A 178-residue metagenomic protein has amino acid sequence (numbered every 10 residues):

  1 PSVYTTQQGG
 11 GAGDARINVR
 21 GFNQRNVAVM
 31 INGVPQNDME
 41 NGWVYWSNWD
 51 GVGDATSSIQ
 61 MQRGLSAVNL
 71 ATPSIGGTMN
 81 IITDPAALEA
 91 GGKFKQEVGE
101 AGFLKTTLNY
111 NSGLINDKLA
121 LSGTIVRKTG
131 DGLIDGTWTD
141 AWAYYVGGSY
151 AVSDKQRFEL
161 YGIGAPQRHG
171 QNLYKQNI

Functional and structural regions predicted by a protein language model:
P1-P35, G51, S57: Extracytoplasmic beta-strand/coil segments of soluble accessory domains associated with Gram-negative outer-membrane
S2-G13, A71-I75, T137-D140: Short, glycine-/polar-rich solvent-exposed loops and beta-turns at beta-strand/coil boundaries
T6, S66-L70, Q96-V98, L133-G136: Outer-membrane beta-barrel domain signature
N18, Q60, N80, N109-N111 (+1 more regions): Outer-membrane beta-barrel architecture
V19-N23, I31-G33, R63, T83-P85 (+1 more regions): Flexible glycine-/small-residue-rich
P35-R63, I82: Short acidic/polar hinge/loop motifs at secondary-structure boundaries that mediate gating or recognition
T56-M61, G77-T78, T83-V98, L121-G123: Transmembrane beta-strand segments of Gram-negative outer membrane beta-barrel proteins
G91, V98-T129, I134-Q176: Transmembrane beta-barrel wall of Gram-negative outer-membrane proteins
